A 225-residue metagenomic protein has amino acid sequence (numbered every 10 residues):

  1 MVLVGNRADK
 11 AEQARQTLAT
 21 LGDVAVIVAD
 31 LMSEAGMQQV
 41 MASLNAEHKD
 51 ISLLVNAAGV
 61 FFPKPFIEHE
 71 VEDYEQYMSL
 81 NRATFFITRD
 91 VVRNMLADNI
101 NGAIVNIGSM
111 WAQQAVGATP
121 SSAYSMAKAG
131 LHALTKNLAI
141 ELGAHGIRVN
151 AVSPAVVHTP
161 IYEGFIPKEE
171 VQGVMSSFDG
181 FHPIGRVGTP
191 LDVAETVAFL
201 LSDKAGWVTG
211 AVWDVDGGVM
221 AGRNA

Functional and structural regions predicted by a protein language model:
M1-Q13: Conserved glycine-rich Rossmann-like NAD(P)H-binding loop of the short-chain dehydrogenase/reductase
A57-P63, G218: Conserved NAD(P)H cofactor-binding loop of Rossmann-fold oxidoreductase domains
P65-F66, E72-Q76, V174, F178: Substrate-binding pocket helix/loop in short-chain dehydrogenase/reductase
L80, T88, A127, T135: Active-site helix of classical SDR
R93, I140-A144, G206: Alpha-helical segment proximal to the catalytic Tyr-Lys
S109: Residue(s) in the substrate-gating loop at a strand-loop-helix junction that position the organic substrate next
P154-G164, A221: Short, flexible catalytic-loop segment of classical short-chain dehydrogenase/reductase
A198, T209-A225: Short C-terminal tail/terminal secondary-structure segment of NAD(P)H-dependent dehydrogenase/reductase domains
